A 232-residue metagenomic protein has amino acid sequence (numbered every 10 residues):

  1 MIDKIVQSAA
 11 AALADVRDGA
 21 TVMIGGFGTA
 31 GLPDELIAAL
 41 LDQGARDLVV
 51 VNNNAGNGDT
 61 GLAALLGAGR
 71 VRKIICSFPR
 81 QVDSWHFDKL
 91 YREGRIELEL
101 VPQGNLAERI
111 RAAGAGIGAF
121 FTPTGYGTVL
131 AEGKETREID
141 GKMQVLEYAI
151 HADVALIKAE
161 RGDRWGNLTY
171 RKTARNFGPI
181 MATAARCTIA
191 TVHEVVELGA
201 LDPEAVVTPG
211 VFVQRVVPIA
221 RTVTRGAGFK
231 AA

Functional and structural regions predicted by a protein language model:
M1-A232: Conserved alpha/beta enzyme-core scaffold
